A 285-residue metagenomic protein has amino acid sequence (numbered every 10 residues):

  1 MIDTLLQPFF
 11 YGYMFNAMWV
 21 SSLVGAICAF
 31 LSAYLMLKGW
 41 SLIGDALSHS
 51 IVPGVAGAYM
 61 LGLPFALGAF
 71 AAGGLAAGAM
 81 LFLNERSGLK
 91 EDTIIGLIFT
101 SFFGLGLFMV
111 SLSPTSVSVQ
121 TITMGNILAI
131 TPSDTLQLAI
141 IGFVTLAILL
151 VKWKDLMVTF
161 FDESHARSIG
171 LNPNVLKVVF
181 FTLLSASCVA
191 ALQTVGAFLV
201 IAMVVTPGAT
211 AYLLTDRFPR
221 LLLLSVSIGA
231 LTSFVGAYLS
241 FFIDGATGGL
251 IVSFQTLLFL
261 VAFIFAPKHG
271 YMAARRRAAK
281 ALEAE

Functional and structural regions predicted by a protein language model:
I2-N16, S87, E91-K154: Transmembrane helix-bundle core of multi-pass membrane transporters and related energy-transducing complexes
D3-G12, A26-L37, G54-P64, L156-H165 (+2 more regions): Short juxtamembrane and helix-loop transition motifs at transmembrane-helix boundaries in membrane proteins
A17-V20, A66-G73, D92-G96, A139 (+2 more regions): Loop-to-transmembrane alpha-helix initiation sites
A33-T115, A211-L223, F242-I243: Short loop segments and helix-boundary regions at transmembrane helix junctions of multi-pass inner-membrane proteins
S50-M60, L97-M109, A129-I130, P173-V178 (+2 more regions): Small-residue-rich segments of transmembrane alpha-helices in multi-pass membrane proteins, especially helix faces
T135-P207: Helix-loop-helix "hairpin" substructures at the membrane interface of multi-pass membrane proteins
F198-G249: Transmembrane alpha-helical segments in multi-pass inner-membrane proteins
G245-E285: Cytosolic-side transmembrane-helix boundaries in multi-pass membrane proteins
